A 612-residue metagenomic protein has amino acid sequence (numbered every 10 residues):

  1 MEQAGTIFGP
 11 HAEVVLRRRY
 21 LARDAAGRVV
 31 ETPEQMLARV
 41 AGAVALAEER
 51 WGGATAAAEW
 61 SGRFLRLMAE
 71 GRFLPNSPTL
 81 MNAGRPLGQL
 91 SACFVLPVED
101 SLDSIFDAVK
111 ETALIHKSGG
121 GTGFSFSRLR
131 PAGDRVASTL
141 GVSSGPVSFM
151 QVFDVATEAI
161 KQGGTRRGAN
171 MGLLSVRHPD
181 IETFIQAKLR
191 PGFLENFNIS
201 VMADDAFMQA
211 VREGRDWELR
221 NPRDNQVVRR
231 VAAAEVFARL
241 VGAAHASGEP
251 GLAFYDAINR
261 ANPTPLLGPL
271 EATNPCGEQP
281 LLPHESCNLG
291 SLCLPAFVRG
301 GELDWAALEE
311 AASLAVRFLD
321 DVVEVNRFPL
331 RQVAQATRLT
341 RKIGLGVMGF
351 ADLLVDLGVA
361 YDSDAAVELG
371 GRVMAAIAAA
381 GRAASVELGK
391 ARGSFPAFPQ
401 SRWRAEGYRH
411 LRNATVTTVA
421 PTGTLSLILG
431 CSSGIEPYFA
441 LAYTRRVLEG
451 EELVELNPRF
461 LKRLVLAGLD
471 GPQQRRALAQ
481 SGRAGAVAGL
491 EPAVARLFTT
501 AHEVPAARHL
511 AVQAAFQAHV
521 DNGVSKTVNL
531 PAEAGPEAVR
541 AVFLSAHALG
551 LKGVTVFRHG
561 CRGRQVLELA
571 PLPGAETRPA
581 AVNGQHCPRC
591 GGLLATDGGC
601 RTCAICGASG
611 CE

Functional and structural regions predicted by a protein language model:
M1-N76, L80: N-terminal amphipathic, basic-rich helices that act as targeting or association modules
T6, S91-W305, F328-Q332, G381 (+2 more regions): Active-site cavity-forming subdomains of large catalytic enzyme subunits
F8-L16, R66-M81, V176-R177, V316-E324 (+2 more regions): Core structural elements
P10, G277-P280, L319-E324, S394 (+2 more regions): Catalytic alpha/beta core of large soluble enzyme barrels
A311-A334, R338, V359-T422, P492-A495: Internal maturation/activation junctions in enzymes
C587-C590, C603: Short cysteine-rich clusters marking metal-coordination/redox-active sites
T596-C600: Short Cys/His-rich "knuckle" micro-motifs
C606-E612: Short Cys/His-rich micro-motifs in 6-15 aa windows
